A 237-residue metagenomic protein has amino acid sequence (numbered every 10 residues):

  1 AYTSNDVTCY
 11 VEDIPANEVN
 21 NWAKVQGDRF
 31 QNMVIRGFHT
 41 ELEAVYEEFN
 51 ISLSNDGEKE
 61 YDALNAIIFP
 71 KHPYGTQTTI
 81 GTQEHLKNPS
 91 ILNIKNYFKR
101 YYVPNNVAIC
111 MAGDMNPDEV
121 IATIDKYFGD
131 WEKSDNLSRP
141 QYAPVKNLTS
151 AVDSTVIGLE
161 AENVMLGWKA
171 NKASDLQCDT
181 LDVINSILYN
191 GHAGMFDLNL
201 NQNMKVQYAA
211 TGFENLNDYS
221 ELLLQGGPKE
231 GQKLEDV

Functional and structural regions predicted by a protein language model:
A1, K95-F98, A151-T155, Y208-E214: Short beta-strand/turn micro-motifs at beta-sheet edges
A1, L176-L188, F196-L198: Active/ligand-binding-proximal structured segments within catalytic/core domains that scaffold catalytic residues
A1-D28, K59-E84, N106-A112, E162-N171 (+1 more regions): M16 family metallopeptidases and their MPP-like homologs
A1-E58, T78, H85-N106, T123-K126: Active-site-adjacent, His/Asp/Glu-enriched structural segments that form or flank metal-binding and acid/base networks
A1-Y2, N50-K59, P70-Q77, D130-L137 (+1 more regions): Secretory-pathway/luminal and periplasmic proteins that interact with or process carbohydrate-rich
N32, P117-D118, N171-D175, G231-K233: Short beta-strands and strand-coil junctions in structured, solvent-facing domains, enriched
V34-N50, N116, D135-T149, N201 (+1 more regions): Acidic/histidine-enriched alpha-helical segments
K71, A108-K172: An aromatic/glycine/proline-enriched structural segment found at the starts of mature extracellular/organellar domains
